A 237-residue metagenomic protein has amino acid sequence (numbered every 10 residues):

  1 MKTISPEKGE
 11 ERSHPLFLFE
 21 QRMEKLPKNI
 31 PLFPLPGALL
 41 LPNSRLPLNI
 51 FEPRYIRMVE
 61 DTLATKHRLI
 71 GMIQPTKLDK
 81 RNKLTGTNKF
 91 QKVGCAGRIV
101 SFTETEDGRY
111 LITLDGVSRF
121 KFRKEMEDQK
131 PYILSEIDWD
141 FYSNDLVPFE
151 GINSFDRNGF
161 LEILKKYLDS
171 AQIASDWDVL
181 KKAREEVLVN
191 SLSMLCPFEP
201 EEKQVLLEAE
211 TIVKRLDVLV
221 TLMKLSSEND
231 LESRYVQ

Functional and structural regions predicted by a protein language model:
K2-I4, R12, L16-A174, E201 (+3 more regions): Positively charged
A171, S175-A183: Extended, Lys/Glu-rich alpha-helical coiled-coil stalks
L180-F198: Core structural elements
S193, Q204-L207: Amphipathic alpha-helical segments within well-ordered protein domains
